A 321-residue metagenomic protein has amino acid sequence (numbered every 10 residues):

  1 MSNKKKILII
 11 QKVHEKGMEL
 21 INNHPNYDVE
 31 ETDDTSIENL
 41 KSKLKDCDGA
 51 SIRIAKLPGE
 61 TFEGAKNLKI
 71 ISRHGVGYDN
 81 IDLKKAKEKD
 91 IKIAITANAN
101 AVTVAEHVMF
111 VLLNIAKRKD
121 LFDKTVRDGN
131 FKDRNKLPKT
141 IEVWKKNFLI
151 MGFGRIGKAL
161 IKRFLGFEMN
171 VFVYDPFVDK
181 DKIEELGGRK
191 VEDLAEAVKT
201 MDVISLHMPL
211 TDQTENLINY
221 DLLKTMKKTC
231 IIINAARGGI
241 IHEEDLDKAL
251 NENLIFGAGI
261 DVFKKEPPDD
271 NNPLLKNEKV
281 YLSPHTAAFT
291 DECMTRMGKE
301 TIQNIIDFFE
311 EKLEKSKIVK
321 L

Functional and structural regions predicted by a protein language model:
M1-A94, K199, N219: An N-terminal-biased, well-structured beta-alpha scaffold segment characteristic of Rossmann-like dinucleotide-binding
D48-G49, I70, V203, I231 (+2 more regions): Short, Asp-centered acidic motifs that coordinate Mg2+ and/or phosphate in catalytic or ligand-binding sites
K56-F62, V178-P273: Rossmann-like adenosine-cofactor binding region
K89-I91, A97-N147, A159-K162: Phosphate-binding beta-alpha-beta segment of Rossmann-like dinucleotide-binding domains, i.e., the NAD(P)
F153-G154: Glycine-rich Rossmann-fold phosphate-binding loop(s) that bind the pyrophosphate of adenine dinucleotide cofactors
G166-E184: NAD(P)-binding Rossmann-fold cofactor-contacting core
P268-D269, N277-G298: Adenosine-phosphate binding glycine-rich loop
R296-L321: NAD(P)-dependent dehydrogenase/reductase Rossmann-like domain
